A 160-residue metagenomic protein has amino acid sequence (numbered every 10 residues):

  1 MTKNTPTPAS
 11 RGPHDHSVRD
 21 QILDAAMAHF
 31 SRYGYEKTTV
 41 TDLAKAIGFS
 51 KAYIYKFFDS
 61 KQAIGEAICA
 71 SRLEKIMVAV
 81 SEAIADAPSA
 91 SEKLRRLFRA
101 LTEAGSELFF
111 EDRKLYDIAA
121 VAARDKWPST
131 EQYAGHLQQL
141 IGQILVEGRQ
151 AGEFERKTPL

Functional and structural regions predicted by a protein language model:
M1-Y33, K37-F49, A63-E66: Basic, helix-initiating cap at the start of DNA-binding domains
F30, T39-V40, K51, K61 (+4 more regions): Amphipathic alpha-helical segments enriched in hydrophobic/aromatic and basic residues that form the DNA-contacting
I47-F58: Short hydrophobic/aromatic patch on the recognition helix
A67, S71, V78-E107: Hydrophobic alpha-helical connector segments
E74-M77, R124-A151: Amphipathic alpha-helical packing segments from all-alpha helical-bundle domains
E92-R96, A104-D125: Amphipathic alpha-helical segments used for helix-helix packing
K93, R99-A100, Q139-V146, E155-L160: Hydrophobic alpha-helical segments that form the core of small-molecule binding pockets and/or dimer interfaces
D112-A120, W127, E131, R149-L160: Hydrophobic/aromatic-rich alpha-helical bundle segments in the mid-to-C-terminal region
